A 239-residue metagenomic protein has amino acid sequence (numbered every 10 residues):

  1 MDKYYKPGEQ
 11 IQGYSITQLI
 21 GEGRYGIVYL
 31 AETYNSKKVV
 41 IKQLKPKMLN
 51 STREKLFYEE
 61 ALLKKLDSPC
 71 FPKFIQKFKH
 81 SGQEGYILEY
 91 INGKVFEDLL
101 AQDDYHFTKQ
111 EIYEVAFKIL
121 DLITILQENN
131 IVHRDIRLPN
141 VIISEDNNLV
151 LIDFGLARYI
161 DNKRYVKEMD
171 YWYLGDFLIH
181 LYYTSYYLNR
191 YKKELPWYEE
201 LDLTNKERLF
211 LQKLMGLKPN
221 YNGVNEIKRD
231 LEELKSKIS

Functional and structural regions predicted by a protein language model:
T17-G23, V28: Protein kinase glycine-rich loop
G26-R53: ATP-binding glycine-rich loop module of kinase domains
M48, R53-K65: AlphaC helix of the eukaryotic protein kinase fold
D67-Q76: Conserved HxN/HPN-centered segment at the entrance to the catalytic loop of eukaryotic protein kinase-like domains
S81-V95: Conserved short submotifs of the Hanks-type protein kinase catalytic core that shape the nucleotide-binding pocket
V115-A116: Activation segment signature within eukaryotic-like protein kinase domains
L126-I143: Catalytic-loop of the protein kinase fold
L156-K213: C-lobe/activation-segment region of protein kinase-like
